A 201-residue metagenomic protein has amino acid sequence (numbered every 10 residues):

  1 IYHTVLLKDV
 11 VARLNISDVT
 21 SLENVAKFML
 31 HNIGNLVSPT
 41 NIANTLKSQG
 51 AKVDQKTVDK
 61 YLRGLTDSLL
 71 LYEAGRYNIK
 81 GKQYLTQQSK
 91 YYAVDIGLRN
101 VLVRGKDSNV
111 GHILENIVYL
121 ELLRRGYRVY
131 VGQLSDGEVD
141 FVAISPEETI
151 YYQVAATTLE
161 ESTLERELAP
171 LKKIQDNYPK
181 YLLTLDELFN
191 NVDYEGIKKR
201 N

Functional and structural regions predicted by a protein language model:
I1-T149: Accessory nucleic acid-recognition modules appended to NTPase machines
Y92, Y152, Y181-L183, K198-R200: Hydrophobic/aromatic beta-strand patches that form the interior of the parallel beta-sheet core in alpha/beta enzyme
L122, D140, Y152, L171 (+1 more regions): Hydrophobic, well-ordered secondary-structure elements that form the walls of internal hydrophobic environments
V131, N177-L185: Short, hydrophobic beta-strand segments that form beta-sheet elements in well-ordered domains
V139, E160-T163, F189-D193: Short active-site-adjacent structural elements
I144, T149-L159, E167: Active-site ExK catalytic segment of metal-dependent nucleases
T157, S162-N177: Short, charged, amphipathic alpha-helix that recurs within catalytic cores of restriction-modification and other
E187-N201: Domain-level recognition of nuclease-like catalytic cores that cleave nucleotide substrates
